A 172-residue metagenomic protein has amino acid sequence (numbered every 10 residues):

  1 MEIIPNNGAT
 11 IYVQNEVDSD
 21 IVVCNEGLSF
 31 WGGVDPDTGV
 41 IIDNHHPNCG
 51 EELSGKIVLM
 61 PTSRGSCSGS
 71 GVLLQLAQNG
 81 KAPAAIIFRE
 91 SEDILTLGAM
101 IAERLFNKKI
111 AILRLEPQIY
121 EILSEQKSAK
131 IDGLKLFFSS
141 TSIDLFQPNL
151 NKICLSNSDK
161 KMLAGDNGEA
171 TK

Functional and structural regions predicted by a protein language model:
I3-Q14, I21-L134: Feature captures the catalytic cores and cofactor-binding loops of soluble hydro-lyases/lyases that act on carboxylate
G55, K160-K161: Generic secretory/membrane-interface signal
L136-N157, L163: Phosphate/diphosphate-binding glycine-rich loops and adjacent basic-rich segments that engage nucleotide
